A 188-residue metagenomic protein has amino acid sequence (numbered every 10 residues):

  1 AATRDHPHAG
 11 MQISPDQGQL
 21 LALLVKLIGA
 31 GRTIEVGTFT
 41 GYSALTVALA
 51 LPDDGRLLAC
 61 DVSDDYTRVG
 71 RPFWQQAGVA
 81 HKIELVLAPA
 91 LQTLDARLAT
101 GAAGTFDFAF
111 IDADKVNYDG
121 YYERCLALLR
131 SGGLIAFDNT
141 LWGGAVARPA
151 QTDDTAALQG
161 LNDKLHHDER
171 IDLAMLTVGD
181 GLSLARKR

Functional and structural regions predicted by a protein language model:
A1-Q12: Rossmann-like AdoMet
M11, P15-R188: S-adenosylmethionine/decaboxylated-SAM
